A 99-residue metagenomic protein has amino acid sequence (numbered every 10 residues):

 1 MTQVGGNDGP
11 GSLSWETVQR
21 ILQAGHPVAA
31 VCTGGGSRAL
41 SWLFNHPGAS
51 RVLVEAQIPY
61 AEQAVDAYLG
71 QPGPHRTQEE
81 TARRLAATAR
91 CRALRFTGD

Functional and structural regions predicted by a protein language model:
T2-D99: Short alpha-helical segments enriched in small residues
